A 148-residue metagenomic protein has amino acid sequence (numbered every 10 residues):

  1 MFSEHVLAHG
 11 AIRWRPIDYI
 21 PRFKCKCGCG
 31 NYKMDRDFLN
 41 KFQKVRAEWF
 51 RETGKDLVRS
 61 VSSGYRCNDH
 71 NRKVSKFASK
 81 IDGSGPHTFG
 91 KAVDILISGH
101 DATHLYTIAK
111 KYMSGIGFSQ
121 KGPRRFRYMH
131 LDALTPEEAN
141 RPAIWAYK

Functional and structural regions predicted by a protein language model:
M1-D56, R124, T135, N140-K148: Extracytoplasmic cell-surface/polysaccharide-interacting catalytic and binding patches
Y32-L39, N68, F89, G99: Generic alpha-helical scaffold signal
K33, G64, K73-K76, I144: Residue-level preference for alpha-helix termini and adjacent loops
W49, S63-Y65, I97-G99: Generic secondary-structure microfeatures
G54-V58, Y112-G115: Loop/turn elements at helix/coil->beta-strand transitions in domains of secreted/extracellular proteins
V58-R72: Acidic helix-start/capping segments at beta-turn-to-alpha-helix junctions
H70-D82: Short amphipathic beta-strand starts and helix->beta connectors
K80-K148: Catalytic cores and adjacent binding grooves of peptidoglycan-active enzymes
